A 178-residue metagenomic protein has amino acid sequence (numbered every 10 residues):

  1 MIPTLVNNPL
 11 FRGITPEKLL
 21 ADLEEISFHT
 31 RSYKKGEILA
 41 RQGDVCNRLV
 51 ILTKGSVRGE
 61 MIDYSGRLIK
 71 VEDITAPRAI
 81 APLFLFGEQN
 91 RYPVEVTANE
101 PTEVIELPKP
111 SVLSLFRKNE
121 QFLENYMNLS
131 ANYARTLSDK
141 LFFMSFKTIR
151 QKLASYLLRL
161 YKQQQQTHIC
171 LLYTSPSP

Functional and structural regions predicted by a protein language model:
M1-K35, A79-I80, F84-E88: Cyclic nucleotide-binding regulatory module and flanking cytosolic helices
I26, K70-N128: Cyclic-nucleotide recognition modules
I38, S56-M61, A79, E103-V104: Short beta-strand segments in beta-sandwich/barrel cores
L39-D44: Short phosphate-coordinating micro-motif centered on Lys-Gly-acidic
N47, I51-R58, P77: Glycine- and acidic-residue-biased ligand/ion/polar-headgroup-sensing regions
S145, I149-K152, Y156: N-terminal positioning helix adjacent to the helix-turn-helix/winged-helix DNA-binding module
A154-L172: Short helix->loop/beta-hairpin flanking segments within DNA-binding domains
Y173-P178: Conserved small/polar residues in nucleotide/adenosyl-binding loops
